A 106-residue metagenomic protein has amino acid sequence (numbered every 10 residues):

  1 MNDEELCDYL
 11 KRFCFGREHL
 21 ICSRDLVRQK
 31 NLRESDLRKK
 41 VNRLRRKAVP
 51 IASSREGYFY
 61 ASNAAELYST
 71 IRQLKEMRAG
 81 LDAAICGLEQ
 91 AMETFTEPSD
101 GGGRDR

Functional and structural regions predicted by a protein language model:
M1-Y9: Short alpha-helical segments that sit at the start of domains
R12-E18, K47: Short helix-capping/hinge SLiMs at alpha-helix to coil transitions
C22-Q29: A short acidic, leucine-rich amphipathic alpha-helix
L32-R43: Short amphipathic alpha-helical interaction segments
R45-R55: A short, conserved structural fragment
S54-N63: Minor-groove-contacting beta-hairpin "wing" of winged helix-turn-helix DNA-binding domains
A64-I71: Short, charged/polar, Gly/Pro-enriched secondary-structure boundary elements
R72-R106: Long, low-complexity, charge-rich intrinsically disordered regions
